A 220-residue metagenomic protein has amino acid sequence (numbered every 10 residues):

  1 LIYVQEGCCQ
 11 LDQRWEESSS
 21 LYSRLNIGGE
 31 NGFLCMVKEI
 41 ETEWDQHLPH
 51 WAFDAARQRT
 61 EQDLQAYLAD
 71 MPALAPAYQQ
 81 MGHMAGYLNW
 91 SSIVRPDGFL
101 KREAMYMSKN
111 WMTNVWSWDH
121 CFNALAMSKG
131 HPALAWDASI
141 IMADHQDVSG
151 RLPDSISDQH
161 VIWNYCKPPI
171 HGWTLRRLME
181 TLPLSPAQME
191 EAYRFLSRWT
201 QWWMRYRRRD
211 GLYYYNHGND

Functional and structural regions predicted by a protein language model:
L1-T113, P186, Y193-R205: Acidic/polar, glycine-enriched structural segments that form the non-catalytic walls/loops of the carbohydrate-binding
L68-R176, E180-T181, M189, S197 (+3 more regions): Substrate-binding groove/exosite segments of carbohydrate-active enzymes
